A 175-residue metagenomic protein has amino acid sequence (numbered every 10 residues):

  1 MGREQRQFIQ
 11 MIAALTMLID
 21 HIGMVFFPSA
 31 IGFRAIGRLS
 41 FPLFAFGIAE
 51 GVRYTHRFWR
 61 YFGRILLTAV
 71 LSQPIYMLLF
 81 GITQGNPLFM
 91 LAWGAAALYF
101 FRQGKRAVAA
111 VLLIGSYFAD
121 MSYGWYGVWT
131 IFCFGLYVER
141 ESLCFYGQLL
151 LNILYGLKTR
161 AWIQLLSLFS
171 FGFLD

Functional and structural regions predicted by a protein language model:
M1-D175: Alpha-helical transmembrane segments and their immediate juxtamembrane cytosolic regions
